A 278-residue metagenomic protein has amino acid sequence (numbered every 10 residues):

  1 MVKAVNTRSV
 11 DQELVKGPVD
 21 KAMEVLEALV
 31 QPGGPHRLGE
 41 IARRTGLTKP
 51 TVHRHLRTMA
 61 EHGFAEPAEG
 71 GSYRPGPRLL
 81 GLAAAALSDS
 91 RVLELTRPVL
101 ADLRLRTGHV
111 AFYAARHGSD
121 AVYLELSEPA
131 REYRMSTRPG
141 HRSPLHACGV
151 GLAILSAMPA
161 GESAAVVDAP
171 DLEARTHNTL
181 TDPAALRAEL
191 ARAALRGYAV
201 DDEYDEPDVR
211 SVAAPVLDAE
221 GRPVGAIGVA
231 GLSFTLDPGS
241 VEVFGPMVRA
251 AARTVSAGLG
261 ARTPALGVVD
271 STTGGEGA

Functional and structural regions predicted by a protein language model:
M1-D89, L93-E94, R253, A257-A261: N-terminal helix-turn-helix
M1-R8, E220-A278: C-terminal effector-binding regulatory domain of bacterial HTH transcription factors
K3-A4, E132-P207: Short, solvent-exposed recognition segments
V15-V19, G76, D89, L93 (+7 more regions): Short, structured helix-loop boundary elements
E69, H117, A219-E220: Short, ordered coil/turn segments that flank beta-strands lining enzyme active or ligand-binding pockets
A86-E132, A157-G161, L186-R192: All-alpha effector-binding/dimerization core of bacterial HTH-type transcriptional repressors
L126, M135-T137, Y198, V268-A278: C-terminal regulatory/oligomerization modules of transcriptional regulators
D182-A252: Extended hydrophobic
